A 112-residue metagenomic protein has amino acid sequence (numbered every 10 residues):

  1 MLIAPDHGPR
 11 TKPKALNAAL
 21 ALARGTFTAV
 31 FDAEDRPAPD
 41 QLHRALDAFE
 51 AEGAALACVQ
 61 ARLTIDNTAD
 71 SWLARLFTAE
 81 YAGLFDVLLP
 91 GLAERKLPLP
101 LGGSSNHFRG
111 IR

Functional and structural regions predicted by a protein language model:
I3-P5, P9-G25, P39-R112: Long helical/loop segments within the catalytic core of UDP-sugar-dependent glycosyltransferases, especially the large
T28: Short aromatic/hydrophobic "clamp" motif used to bind/position activated sugar donors
D32-R36: The conserved acidic donor/metal-binding loop of glycosyltransferases
